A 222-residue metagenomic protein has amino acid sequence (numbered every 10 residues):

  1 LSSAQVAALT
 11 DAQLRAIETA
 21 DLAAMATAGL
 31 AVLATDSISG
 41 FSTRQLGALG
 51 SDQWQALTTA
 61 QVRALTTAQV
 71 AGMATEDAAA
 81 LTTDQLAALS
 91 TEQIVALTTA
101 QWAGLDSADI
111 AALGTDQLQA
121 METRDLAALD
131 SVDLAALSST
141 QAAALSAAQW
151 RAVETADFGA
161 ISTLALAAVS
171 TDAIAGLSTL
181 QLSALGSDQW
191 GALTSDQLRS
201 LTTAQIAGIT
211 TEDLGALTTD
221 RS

Functional and structural regions predicted by a protein language model:
L1-S222: General marker for long, soluble alpha-helical cores
